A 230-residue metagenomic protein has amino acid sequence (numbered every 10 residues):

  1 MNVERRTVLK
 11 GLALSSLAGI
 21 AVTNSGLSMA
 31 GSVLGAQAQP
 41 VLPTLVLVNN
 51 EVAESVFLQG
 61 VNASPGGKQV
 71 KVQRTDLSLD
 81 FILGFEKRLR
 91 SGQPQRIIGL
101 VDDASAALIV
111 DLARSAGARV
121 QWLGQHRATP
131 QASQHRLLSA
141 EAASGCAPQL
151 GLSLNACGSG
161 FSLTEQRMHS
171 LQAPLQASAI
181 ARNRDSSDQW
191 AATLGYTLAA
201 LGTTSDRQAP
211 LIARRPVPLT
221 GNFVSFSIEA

Functional and structural regions predicted by a protein language model:
M1, R6, G31-S32, A38-Q39 (+1 more regions): Residue-level marker of intrinsically disordered, low-complexity segments enriched for small/polar residues
M1-G19: N-terminal secretory signal peptides and thylakoid transit peptides that target proteins across membranes
N2-R6, S25, F223, S227-E229: Eukaryotic intrinsically disordered, low-complexity regions
A13-V22, G26-G31, P65-K87: Generic detector of solvent-exposed, compositionally biased contiguous segments
T23-P65: C-terminal segment of N-terminal export signals and the immediately downstream linker at the start of the mature
S32-G35, G84-F85, P210-R214: Intrinsically disordered, low-complexity boundary segments flanking structured domains
A36-L42, K87-P94: Flexible, charged surface loops at secondary-structure boundaries
N49-S64, K71-F81, R90-A230: Long, low-hydrophobicity ectodomains and other hydrophilic envelope-associated domains
